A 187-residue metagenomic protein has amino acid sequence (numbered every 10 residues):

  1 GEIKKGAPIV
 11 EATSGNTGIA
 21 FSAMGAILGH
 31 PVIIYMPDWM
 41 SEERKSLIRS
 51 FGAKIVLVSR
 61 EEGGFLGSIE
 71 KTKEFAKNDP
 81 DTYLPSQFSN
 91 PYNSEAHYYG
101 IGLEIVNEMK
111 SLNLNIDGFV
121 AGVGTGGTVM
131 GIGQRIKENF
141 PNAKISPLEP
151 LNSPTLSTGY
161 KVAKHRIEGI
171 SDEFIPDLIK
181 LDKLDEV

Functional and structural regions predicted by a protein language model:
I3-W39, N115-T128: A short, small-residue-rich loop immediately preceding and capping a beta-strand
L28, F51-G52, P141, K183: Short, structured coil segments at secondary-structure junctions
G29-K71: A glycine-rich helix N-cap at a beta->alpha junction
V32, I55, Y83-L84, I145: Hydrophobic beta-strand scaffold residues
Y35, V58, Q87, S146-L148: Generic beta-sheet signal
I69-K73, D79-D81, E138-V187: Active-site/ligand-binding loops adjacent to catalytic centers
D79-G126, I132-R135, L181: Active-site/ligand-binding-proximal alpha/beta "capping" segment
